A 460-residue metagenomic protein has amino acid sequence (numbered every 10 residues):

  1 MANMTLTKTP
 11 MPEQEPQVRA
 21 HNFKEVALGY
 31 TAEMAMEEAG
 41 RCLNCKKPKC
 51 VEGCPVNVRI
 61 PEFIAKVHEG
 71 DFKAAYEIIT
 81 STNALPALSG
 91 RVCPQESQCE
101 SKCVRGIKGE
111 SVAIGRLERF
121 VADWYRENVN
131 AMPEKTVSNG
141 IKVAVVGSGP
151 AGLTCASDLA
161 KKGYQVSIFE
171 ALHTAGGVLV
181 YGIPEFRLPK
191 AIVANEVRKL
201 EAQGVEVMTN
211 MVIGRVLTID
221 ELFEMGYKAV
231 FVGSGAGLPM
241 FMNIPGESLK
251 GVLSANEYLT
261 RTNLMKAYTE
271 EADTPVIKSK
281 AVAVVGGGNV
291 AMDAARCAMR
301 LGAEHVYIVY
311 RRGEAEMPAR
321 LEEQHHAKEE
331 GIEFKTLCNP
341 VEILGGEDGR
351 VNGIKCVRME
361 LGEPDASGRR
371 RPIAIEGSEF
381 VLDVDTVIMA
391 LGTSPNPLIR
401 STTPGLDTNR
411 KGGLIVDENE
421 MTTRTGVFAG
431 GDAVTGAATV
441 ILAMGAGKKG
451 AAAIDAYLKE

Functional and structural regions predicted by a protein language model:
R19-E37, V58-R91, K108-K135, T262-N263: Ferredoxin-type iron-sulfur electron-transfer modules in oxidoreductases and energy-metabolism complexes
G40-E62, P86-I107: Local cysteine-cluster metal-coordination motifs and their immediate loop/turn environment, predominantly Fe-S cluster
A74, V137, K142-V146, A194-I244 (+5 more regions): Feature captures the FAD/FMN-dependent oxidoreductase FAD-binding
V121-V137, N195-R215, F241-L301, T408-N419 (+1 more regions): Glycine-rich dinucleotide-binding loop and its adjacent helix/turn
I141-S167, A291-M299: N-terminal Rossmann-like FAD-binding beta1-loop-alpha1 element of flavoenzymes
I168, L172-Q203, V207, A295-E342: Rossmann-like dinucleotide-binding cores of NAD(P)H-dependent redox enzymes
S248-S279, P364-A437: FAD-site-proximal beta/loop scaffold in flavoenzymes
A294, A433-K459: A conserved FAD-binding loop/helix module that cradles the flavin
